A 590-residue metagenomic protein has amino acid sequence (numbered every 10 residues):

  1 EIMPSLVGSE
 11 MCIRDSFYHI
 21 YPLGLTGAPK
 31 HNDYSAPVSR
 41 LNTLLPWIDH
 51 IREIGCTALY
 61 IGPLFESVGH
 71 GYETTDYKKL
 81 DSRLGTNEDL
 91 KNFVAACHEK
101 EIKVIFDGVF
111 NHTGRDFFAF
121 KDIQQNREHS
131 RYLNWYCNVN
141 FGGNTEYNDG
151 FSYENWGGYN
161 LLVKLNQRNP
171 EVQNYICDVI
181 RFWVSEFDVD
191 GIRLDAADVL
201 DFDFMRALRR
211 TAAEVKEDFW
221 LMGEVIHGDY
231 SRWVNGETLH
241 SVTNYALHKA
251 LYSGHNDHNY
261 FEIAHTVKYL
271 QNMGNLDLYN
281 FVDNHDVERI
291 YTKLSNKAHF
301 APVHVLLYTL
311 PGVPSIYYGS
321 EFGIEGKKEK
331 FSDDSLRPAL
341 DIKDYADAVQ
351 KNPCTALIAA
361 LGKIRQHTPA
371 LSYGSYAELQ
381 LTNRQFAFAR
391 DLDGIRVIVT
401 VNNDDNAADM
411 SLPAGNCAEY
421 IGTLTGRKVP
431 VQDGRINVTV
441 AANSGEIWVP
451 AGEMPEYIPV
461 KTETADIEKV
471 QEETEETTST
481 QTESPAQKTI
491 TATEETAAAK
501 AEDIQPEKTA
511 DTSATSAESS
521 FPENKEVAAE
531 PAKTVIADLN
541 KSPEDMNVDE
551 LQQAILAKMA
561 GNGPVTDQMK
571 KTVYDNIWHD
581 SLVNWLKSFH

Functional and structural regions predicted by a protein language model:
E1-G8, I13: Single conserved hydrophobic/aromatic residue that forms the stacking wall/gate of nucleotide- or nucleobase-binding
L23-L41, E73-T86, G158-Q173, D190-V199 (+3 more regions): The substrate-binding groove and active-site-proximal loops of carbohydrate-active enzymes, especially glycoside
T26-P29, H50-N92, L208: Aromatic-lined carbohydrate-binding/catalytic grooves of carbohydrate-active enzymes
P37, H70-S82, F110-D149, S231 (+2 more regions): Aromatic- and acidic-residue-enriched segments that line the glycan-binding/catalytic groove of carbohydrate-active
V94, H98-K100, Q124, S185 (+6 more regions): Active-site-proximal helices and loops of the catalytic beta/alpha 8
T400-D404: Asparagine-centered strand-capping/turn motif at beta-strand->loop junctions
Q432-E463: C-terminal beta-strand-rich structural cap/linker in extracellular carbohydrate-active enzymes
K461-A537: Ser/Thr/Gly/Pro-rich low-complexity, disordered linker/stalk segments of secreted and cell-surface proteins
